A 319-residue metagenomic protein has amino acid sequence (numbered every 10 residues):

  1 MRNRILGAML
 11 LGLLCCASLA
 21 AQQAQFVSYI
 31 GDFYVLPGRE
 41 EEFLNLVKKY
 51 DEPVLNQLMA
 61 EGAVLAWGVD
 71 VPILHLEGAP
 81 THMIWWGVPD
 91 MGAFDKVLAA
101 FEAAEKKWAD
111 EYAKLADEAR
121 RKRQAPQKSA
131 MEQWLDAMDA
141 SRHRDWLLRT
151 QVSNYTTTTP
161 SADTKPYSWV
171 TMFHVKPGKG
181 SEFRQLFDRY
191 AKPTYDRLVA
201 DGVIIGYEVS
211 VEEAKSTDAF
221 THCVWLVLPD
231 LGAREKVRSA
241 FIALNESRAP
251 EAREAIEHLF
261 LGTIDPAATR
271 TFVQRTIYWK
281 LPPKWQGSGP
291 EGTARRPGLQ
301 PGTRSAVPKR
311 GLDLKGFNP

Functional and structural regions predicted by a protein language model:
M1-R4: Positively charged n-region of N-terminal signal peptides that target proteins for export
G7-A17: Bacterial N-terminal signal peptides
A21-P319: Short S/T/G/P-rich N-terminal loop/turn motif that feeds into the first structured element of a domain
